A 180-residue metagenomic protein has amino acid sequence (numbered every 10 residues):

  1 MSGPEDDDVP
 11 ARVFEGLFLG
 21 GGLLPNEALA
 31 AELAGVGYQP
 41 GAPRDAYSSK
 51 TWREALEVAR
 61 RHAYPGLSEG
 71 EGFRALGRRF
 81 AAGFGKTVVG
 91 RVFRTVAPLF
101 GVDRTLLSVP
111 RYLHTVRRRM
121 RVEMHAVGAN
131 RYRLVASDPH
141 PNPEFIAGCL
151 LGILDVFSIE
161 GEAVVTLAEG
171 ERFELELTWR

Functional and structural regions predicted by a protein language model:
M1-L67: N-terminal leader/assembly segments
S2-L17, L113-A147, D155-R180: Short terminal or interdomain "cap/linker" segment that borders an active site or interface and mediates
G37-F145, L167: Amphipathic interaction/junction segments at domain boundaries or subunit interfaces
